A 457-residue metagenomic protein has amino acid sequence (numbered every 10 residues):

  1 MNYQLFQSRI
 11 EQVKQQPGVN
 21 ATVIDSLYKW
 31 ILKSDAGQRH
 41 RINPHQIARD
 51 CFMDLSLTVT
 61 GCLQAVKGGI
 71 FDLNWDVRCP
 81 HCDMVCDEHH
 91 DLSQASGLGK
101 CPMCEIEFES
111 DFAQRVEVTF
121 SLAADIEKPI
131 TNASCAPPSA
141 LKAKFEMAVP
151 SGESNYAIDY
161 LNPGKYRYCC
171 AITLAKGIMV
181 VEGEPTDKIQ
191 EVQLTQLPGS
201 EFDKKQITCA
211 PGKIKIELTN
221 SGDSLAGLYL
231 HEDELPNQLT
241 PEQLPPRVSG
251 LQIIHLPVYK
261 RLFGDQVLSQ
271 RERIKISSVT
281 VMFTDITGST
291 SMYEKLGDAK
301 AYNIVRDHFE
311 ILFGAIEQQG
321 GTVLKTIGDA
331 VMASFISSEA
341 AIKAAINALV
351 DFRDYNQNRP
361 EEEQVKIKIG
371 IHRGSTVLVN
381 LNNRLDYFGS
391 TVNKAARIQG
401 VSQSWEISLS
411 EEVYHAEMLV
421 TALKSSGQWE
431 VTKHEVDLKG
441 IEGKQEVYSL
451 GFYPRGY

Functional and structural regions predicted by a protein language model:
M1-V66, I70: N-terminal alpha-helical interaction blocks
Q16, W30, V85, E107 (+6 more regions): Conserved, well-folded catalytic cores of nucleic-acid-processing and energy-transducing macromolecular machines
S56-V66, M103-S110, I254-V267: Short, structured interface segments
K67-S134: Cys/His-rich short segments
P129-E242: N-terminal accessory interaction module
T219-S277: Regulatory cytosolic signal-relay segments
Q266, Q270-N347: Catalytic NTP-binding/metal-coordinating core of nucleotidyl cyclase/transferase enzymes
S334-E446, G451-P454: Catalytic beta-strand-to-alpha-helix segment of the class III nucleotidyl cyclase homology domain
